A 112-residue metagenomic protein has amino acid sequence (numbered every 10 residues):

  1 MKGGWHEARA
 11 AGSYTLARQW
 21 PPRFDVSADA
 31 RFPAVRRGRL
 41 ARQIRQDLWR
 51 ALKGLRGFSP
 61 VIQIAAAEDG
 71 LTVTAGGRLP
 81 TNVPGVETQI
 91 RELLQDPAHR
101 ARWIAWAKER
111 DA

Functional and structural regions predicted by a protein language model:
M1-H6, G38, R42-Q46, Q89-R102: N-proximal, solvent-exposed amphipathic alpha-helical segments enriched in charged/polar residues
M1-S27: N-terminal, Lys/Arg- and Ser/Thr-rich interaction peptides
G12, R56-F58, D69-V73: Residues at beta-strand starts and edge strands
S13, D29, Q63, T74-R78: Residue-level recognition of well-ordered beta-strand positions that form the cores of beta-sheet-rich folds across
Q19-F24, V61-T72: Short, charge-patterned binding micro-sites
S27-R37: Short histidine-centered catalytic/ligand-binding loop motif
R36-V61: Short, internal acidic amphipathic alpha-helical interface segments that mediate docking to partner proteins
A67-A112: Helix-rich interaction surfaces within compact, conserved domain-sized segments that mediate assembly or partner
